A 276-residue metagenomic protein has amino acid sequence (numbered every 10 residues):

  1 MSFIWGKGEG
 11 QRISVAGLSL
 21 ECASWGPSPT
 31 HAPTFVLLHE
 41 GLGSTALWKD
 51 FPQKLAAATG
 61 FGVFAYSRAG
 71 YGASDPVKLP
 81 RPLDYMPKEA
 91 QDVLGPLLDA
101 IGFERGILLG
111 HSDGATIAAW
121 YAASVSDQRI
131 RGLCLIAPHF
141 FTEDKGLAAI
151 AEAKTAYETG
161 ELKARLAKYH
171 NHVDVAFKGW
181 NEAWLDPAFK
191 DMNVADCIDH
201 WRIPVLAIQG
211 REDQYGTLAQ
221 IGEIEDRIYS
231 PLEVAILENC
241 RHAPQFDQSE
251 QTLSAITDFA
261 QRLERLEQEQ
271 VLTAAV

Functional and structural regions predicted by a protein language model:
M1-V36, A58-F61, E104, A260-V276: Alpha/beta-hydrolase fold catalytic core
L18-P76: Conserved HGGG/HGGXW glycine-rich cap/lid loop of the alpha/beta-hydrolase fold
A65-R105: Active-site loop/oxyanion-hole signature of alpha/beta-hydrolase fold enzymes
E104-E143: Conserved hydrolase catalytic core segment
W180-C197: Active-site nucleophile elbow and catalytic-triad environment of alpha/beta-hydrolase enzymes
W201, A207-Q209: Short beta-strand/loop motif that positions the catalytic acidic residue of the alpha/beta-hydrolase fold
R211-G216: Acidic catalytic loop of the alpha/beta-hydrolase fold
C240-L253: Catalytic histidine-centered segment of alpha/beta-hydrolase-like enzymes
